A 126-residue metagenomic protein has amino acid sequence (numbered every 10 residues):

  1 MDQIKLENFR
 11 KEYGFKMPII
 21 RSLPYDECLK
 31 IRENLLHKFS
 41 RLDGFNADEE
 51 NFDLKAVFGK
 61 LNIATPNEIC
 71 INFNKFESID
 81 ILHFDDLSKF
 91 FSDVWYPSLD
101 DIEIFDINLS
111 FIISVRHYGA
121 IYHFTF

Functional and structural regions predicted by a protein language model:
M1-A120, F124-F126: Structured alpha/beta or helical-core interaction and ligand-binding surfaces enriched in interleaved
